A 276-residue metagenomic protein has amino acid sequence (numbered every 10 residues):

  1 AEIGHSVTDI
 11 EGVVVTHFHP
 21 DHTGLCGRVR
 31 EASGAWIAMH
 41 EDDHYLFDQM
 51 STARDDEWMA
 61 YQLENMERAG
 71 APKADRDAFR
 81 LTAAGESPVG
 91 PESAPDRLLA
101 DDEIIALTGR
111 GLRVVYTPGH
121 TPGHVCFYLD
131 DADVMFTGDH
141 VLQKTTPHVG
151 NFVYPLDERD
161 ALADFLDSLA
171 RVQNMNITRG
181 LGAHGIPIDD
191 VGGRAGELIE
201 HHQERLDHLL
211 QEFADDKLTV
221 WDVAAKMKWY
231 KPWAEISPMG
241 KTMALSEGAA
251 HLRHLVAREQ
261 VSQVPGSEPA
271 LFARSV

Functional and structural regions predicted by a protein language model:
E2-A106: Active-site HxH/HxHxD metal-binding segment of metal-dependent hydrolases
T16-H22, H40, H120, H124 (+2 more regions): Histidine-centered divalent metal-coordination motifs
H22, H201-E212: Active-site/pore-lining binding-face segments in mid-to-C-terminal subdomains
T23, F165, G248: Aromatic/hydrophobic pocket-lining residues that form the small-molecule binding cavity in soluble enzyme cores
E31, T117, V256: Short, contiguous alpha-helical
F79-R97, I104, G111-L206: Metallo-beta-lactamase
H208-V276: C-terminal regulatory/interaction regions
